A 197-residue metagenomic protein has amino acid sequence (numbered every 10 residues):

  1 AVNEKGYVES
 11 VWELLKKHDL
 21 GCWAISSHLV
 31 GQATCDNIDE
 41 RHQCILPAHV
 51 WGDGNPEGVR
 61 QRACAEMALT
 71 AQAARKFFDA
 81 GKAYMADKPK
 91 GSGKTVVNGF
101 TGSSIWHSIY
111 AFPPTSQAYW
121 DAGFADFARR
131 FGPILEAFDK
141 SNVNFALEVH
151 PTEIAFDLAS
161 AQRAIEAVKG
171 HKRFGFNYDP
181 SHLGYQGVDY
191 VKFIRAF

Functional and structural regions predicted by a protein language model:
A1, W23-S27, V97-F100: Non-cysteine beta-strand/loop elements that form the S-adenosyl-L-methionine
A1-K16, T101, W106: Glycine-rich, proline-tolerant flexible connector loops at the mouths of alpha/beta enzymes
Y7, D157-S160, D189-Y190: Residues at alpha-helix caps and immediate loop-helix transition turns in enzyme cores, especially N- and C-cap
V8-N37: Short hydrophobic interaction/assembly module
K17, A33-Y178, Y185: Active-site acidic/histidine proton-transfer and metal-coordination neighborhood in alpha/beta enzyme cores
Q186-F197: A short alpha/beta connector and helix-capping loop motif
